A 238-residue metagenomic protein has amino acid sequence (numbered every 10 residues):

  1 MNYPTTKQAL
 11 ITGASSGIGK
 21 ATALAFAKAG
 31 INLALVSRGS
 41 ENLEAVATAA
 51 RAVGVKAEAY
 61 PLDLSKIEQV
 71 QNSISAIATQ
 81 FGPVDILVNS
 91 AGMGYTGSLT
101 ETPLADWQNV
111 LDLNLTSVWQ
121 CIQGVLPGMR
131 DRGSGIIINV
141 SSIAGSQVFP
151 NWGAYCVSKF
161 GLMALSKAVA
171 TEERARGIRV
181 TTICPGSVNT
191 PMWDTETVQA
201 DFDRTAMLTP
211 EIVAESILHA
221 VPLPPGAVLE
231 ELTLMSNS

Functional and structural regions predicted by a protein language model:
S15-G17: Conserved glycine-rich cofactor-binding loop
I31-V46: Conserved glycine-rich Rossmann-like NAD(P)H-binding loop of the short-chain dehydrogenase/reductase
E41, P61-S73, L104: The beta1-alpha1 cofactor-binding region of Rossmann-like NAD(H)/NADP(H)-dependent oxidoreductases
S98-L99, D106-L111: Substrate-binding pocket helix/loop in short-chain dehydrogenase/reductase
I122, S158: Active-site helix of classical SDR
S142: Residue(s) in the substrate-gating loop at a strand-loop-helix junction that position the organic substrate next
I178, T182, F202-S238: C-terminal helical subdomain
